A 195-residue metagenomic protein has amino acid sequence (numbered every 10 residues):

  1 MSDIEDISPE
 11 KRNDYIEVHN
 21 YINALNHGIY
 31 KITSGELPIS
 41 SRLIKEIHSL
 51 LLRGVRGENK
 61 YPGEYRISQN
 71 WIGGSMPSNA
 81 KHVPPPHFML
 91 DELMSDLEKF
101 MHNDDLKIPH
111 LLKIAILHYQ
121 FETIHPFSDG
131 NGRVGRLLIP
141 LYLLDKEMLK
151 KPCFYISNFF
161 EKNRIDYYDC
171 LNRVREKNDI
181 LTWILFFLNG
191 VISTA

Functional and structural regions predicted by a protein language model:
M1-A195: FIC/Doc superfamily catalytic core
